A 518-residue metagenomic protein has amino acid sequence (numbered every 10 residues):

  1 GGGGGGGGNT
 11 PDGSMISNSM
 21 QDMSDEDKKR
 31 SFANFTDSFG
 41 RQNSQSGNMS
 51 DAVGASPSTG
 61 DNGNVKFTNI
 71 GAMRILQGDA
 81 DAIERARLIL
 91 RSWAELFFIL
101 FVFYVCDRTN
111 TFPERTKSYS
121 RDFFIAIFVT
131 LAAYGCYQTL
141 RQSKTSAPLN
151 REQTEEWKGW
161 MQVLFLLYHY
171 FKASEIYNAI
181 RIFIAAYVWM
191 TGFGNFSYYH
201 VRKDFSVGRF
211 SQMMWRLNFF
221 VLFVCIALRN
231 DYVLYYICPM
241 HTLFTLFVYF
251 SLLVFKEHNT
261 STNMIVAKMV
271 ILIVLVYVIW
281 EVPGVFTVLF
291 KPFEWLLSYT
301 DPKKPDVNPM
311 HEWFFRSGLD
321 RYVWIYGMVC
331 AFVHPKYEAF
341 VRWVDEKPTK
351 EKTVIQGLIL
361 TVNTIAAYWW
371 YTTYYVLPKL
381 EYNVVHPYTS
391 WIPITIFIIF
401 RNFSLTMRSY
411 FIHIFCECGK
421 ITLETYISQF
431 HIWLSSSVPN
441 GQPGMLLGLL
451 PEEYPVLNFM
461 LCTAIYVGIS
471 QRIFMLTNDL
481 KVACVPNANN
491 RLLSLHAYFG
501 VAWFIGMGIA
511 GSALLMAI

Functional and structural regions predicted by a protein language model:
G1-G3, G7-I518: Long, hydrophobic alpha-helical transmembrane bundles and adjoining juxtamembrane helices/loops of multi-pass integral
